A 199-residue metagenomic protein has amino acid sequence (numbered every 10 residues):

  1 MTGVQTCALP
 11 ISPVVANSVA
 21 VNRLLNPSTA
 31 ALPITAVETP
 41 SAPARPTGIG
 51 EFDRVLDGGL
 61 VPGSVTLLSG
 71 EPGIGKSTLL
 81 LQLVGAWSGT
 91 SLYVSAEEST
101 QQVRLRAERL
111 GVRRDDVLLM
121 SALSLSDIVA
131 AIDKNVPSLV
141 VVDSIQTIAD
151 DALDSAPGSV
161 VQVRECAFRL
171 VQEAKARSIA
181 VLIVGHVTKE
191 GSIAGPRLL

Functional and structural regions predicted by a protein language model:
T2-L9: Short, small-residue-biased leader/transition segments that mark boundaries at the very start of proteins
V15-A42: Charged, amphipathic alpha-helical linker segments immediately N-terminal to NTP-binding catalytic cores
A42-I49, G73, A96, A156 (+2 more regions): Conserved phosphate/pyrophosphate-binding and hydrolysis machinery centered on Walker-type P-loop NTPases, extending
A44, V55-G63, P72: Phosphate-binding P-loop
P46-F52, L119-L123: Short gly/ser/thr-rich secondary-structure transition/capping motifs
G63, E71-I74, T78-Q172: Conserved inter-motif catalytic segment of the P-loop NTP-binding fold
R164, F168-L199: Phosphate-binding/switch region of NTP-binding enzymes
